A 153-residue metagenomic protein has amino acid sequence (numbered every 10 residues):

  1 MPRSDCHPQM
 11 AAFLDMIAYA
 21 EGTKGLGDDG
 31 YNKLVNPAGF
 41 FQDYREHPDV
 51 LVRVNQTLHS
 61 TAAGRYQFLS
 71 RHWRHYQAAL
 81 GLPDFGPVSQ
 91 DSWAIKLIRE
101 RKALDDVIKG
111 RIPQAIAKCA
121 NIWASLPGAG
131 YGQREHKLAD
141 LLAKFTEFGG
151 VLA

Functional and structural regions predicted by a protein language model:
M1-P83, W93-A153: Cell-wall polysaccharide-cleaving catalytic domain and substrate-binding groove, primarily in peptidoglycan/chitin
